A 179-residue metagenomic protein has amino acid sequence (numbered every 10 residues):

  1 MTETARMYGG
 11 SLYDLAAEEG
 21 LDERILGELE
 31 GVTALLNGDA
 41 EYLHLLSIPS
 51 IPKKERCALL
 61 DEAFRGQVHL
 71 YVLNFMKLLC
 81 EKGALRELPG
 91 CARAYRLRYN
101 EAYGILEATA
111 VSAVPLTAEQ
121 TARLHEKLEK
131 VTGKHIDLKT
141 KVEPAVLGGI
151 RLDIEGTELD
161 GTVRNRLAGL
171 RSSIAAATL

Functional and structural regions predicted by a protein language model:
M1-L179: Elongated, mostly alpha-helical coiled-coil "stalk/stator" tethers of large membrane protein machines
